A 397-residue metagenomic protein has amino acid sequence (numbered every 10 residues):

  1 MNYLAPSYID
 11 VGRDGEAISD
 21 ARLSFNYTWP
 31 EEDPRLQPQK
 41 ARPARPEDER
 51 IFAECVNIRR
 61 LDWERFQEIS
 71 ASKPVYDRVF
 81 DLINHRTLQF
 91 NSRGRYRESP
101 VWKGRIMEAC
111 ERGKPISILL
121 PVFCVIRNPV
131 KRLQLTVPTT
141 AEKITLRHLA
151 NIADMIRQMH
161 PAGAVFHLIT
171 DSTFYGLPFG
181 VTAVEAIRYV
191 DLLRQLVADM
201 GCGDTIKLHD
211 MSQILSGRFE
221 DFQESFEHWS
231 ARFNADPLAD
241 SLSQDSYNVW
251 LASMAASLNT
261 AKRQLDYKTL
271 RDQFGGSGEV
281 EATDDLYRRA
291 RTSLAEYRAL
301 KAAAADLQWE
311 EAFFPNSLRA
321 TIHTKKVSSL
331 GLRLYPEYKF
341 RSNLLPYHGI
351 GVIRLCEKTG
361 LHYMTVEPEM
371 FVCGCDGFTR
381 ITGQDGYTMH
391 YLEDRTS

Functional and structural regions predicted by a protein language model:
M1-K73, D394-S397: Intrinsically disordered, low-structural-confidence terminal and linker regions
R60-L146: N-terminal regions that are enriched for targeting/export leaders and immediately downstream pro/stem segments
M107-C110, M159-H160, L196-M200: Acidic (Asp/Glu)-rich catalytic clusters
R112-K131, H167-G176, L208-S216: Short loop/turn segments at strand-loop or loop-helix junctions that form parts of catalytic or ligand-binding pockets
A141-P161: Histidine-anchored nucleotide/phosphate-binding helix
S172-C356: A substrate-binding/cap region within the structured catalytic cores of diverse enzymes
R333-S397: Long C-terminal appendages of very large multidomain proteins
